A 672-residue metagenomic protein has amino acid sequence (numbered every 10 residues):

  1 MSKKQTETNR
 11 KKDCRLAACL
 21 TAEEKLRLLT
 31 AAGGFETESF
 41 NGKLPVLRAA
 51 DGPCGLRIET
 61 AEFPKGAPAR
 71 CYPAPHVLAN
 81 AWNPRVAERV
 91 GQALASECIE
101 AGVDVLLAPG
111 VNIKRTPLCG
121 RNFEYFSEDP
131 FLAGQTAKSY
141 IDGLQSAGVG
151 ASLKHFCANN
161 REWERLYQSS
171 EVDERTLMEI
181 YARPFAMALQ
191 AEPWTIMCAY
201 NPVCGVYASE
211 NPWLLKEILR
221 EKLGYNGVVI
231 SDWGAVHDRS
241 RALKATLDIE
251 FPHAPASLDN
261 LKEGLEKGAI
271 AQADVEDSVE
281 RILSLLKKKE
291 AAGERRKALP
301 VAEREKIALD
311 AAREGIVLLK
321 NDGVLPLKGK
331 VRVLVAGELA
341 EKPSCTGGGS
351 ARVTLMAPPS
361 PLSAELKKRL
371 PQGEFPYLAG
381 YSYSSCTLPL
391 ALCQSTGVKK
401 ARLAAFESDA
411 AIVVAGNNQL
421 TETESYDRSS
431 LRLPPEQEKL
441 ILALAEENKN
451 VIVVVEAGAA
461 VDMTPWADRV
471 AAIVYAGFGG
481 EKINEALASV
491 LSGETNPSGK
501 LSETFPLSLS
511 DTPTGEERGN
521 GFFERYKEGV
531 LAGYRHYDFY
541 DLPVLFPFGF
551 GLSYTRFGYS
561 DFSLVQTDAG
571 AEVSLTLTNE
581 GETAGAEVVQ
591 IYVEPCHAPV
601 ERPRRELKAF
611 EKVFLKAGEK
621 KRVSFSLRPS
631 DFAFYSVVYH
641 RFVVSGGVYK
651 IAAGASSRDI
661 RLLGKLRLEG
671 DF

Functional and structural regions predicted by a protein language model:
M1-V637, V643-R658, F672: Glycoside hydrolase catalytic-domain context in secreted enzymes
I660-G664: Extracellular and select intracellular beta-sandwich modules with Ser/Thr-enriched, small-residue motifs on
K665-D671: Short beta-strand edge segments in extracellular beta-sheet folds
